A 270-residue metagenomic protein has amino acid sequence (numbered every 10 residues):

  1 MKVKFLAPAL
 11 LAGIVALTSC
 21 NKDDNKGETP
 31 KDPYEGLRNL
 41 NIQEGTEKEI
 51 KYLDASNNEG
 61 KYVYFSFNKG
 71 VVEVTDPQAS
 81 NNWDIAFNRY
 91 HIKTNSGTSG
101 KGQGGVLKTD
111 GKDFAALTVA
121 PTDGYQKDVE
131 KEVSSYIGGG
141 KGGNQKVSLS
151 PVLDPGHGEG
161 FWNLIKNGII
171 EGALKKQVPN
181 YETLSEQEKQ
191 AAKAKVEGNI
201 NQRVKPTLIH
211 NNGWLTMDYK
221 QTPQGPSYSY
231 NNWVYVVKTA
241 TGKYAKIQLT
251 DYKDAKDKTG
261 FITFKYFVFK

Functional and structural regions predicted by a protein language model:
M1-A7: Bacterial N-terminal signal peptides that target proteins for export
A12-G13: Non-catalytic terminal regions with compositionally biased, polar/charged low complexity
A16-S19: C-terminal motif of bacterial Sec signal peptides marking the signal peptidase cleavage site
D23-K270: Surface-exposed, beta-sheet-biased, low-hydrophobicity segments with strongly acidic/polar composition
